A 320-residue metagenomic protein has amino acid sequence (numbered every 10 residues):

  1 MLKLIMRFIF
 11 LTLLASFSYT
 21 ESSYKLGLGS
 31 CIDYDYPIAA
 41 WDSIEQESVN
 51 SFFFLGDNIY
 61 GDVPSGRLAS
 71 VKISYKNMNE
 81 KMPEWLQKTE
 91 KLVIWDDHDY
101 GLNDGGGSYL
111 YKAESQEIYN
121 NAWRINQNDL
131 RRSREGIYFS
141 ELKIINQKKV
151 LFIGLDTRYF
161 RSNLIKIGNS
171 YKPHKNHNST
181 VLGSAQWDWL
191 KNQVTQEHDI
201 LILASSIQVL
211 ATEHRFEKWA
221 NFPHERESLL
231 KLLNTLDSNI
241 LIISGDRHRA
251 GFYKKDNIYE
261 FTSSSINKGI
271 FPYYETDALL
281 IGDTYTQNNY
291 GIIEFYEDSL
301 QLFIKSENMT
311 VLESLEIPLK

Functional and structural regions predicted by a protein language model:
M1, A15, I317-L319: Charged interaction patches that mediate protein-protein contacts
M1-L4, E21: Short linear, low-complexity motifs centered on an aromatic residue
K3-L11: Sec-dependent signal peptide recognition, specifically the positively charged N-region followed immediately by
F10-T20: Hydrophobic h-region of N-terminal signal peptides that target proteins for export in Gram-negative bacteria
E21-K320: Metal-dependent phosphoester/phosphodiester hydrolase catalytic core
